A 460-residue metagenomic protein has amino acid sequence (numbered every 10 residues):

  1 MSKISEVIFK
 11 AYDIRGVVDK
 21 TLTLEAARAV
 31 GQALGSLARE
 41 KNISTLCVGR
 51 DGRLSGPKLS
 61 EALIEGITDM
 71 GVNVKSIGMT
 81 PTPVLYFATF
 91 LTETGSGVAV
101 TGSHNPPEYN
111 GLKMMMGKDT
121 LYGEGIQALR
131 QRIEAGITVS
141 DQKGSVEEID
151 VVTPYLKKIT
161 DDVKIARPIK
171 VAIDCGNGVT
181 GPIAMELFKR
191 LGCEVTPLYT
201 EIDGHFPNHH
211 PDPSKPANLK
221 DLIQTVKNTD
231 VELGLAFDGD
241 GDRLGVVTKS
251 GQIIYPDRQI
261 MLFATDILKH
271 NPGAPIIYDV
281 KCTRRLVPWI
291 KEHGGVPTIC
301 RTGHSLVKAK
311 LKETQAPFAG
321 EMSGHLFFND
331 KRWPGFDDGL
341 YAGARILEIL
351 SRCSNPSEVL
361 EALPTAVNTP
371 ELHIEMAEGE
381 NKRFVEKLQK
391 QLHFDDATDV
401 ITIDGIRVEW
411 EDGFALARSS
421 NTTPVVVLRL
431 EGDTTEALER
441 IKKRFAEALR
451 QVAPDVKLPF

Functional and structural regions predicted by a protein language model:
M1-E65, D69-G71, E148-V171: An N-terminal, well-structured beta->alpha segment
S36, E40, S44-Y109, K157-K158 (+1 more regions): N-terminal small/polar loop signature for handling phosphorylated ligands or for N-terminal nucleophile
I43-D51, K75, K170-A172, A274-V280 (+1 more regions): Short glycine-rich phosphate-binding loop at a beta-alpha junction
V74-P83, I253-P256, Y278-D279, C300-R301: Active-site nucleophile and cofactor-binding loops and adjacent substrate-binding regions of central metabolic enzymes
P107-E108, M114-G123, Q131, A166-R167 (+1 more regions): Replace "Mg2+/Mn2+-dependent" with "divalent metal-dependent
N110-T229: Gly/Ser/Thr-enriched, mixed-charge loops and adjacent short helices that form phosphate/oxyanion-binding elements
N271-F460: Phosphate-binding and adjacent anionic-ligand microenvironments
